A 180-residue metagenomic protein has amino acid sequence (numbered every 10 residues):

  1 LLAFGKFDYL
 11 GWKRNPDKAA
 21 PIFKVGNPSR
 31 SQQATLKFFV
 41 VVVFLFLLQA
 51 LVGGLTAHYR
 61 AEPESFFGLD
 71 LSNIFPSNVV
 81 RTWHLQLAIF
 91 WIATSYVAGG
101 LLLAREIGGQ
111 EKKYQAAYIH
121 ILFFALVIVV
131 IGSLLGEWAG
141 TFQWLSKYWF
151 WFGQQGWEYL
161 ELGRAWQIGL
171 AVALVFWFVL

Functional and structural regions predicted by a protein language model:
L1, K6-Y9, G54-E62, S72 (+1 more regions): Membrane-interface helix-loop-helix modules in multi-pass inner-membrane proteins
Y9-A34: Membrane-interfacial, low-structure loops and terminal tails that flank and connect transmembrane helices in multi-pass
K18-V25, D70, G153-G156: Membrane-targeting and insertion segments and their boundary/processing signals
N27-L47, K112-V127: Alpha-helical transmembrane segments and their helix-start/interface "positive-inside/aromatic belt" motifs in integral
S29-K37, P63-S72: Hydrophobic alpha-helical transmembrane segments
F38-F66: Conserved oxyanion/phosphate-binding beta-strand-loop segments in alpha/beta enzyme cores
